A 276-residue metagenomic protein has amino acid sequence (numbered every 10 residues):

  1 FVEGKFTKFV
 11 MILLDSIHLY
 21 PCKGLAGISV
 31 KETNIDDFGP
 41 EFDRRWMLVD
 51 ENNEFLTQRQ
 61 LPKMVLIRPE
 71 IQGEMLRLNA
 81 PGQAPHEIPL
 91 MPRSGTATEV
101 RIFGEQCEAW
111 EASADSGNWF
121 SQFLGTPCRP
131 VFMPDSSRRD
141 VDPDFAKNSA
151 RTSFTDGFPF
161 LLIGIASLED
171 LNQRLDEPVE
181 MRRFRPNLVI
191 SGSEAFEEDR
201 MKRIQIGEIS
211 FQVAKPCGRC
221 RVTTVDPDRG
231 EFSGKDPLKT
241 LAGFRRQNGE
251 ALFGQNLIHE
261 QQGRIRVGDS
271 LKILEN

Functional and structural regions predicted by a protein language model:
F1, F6-F9: Aromatic (phenylalanine/tyrosine) cluster motif
K8-N276: Metal-cofactor-dependent catalytic cores
